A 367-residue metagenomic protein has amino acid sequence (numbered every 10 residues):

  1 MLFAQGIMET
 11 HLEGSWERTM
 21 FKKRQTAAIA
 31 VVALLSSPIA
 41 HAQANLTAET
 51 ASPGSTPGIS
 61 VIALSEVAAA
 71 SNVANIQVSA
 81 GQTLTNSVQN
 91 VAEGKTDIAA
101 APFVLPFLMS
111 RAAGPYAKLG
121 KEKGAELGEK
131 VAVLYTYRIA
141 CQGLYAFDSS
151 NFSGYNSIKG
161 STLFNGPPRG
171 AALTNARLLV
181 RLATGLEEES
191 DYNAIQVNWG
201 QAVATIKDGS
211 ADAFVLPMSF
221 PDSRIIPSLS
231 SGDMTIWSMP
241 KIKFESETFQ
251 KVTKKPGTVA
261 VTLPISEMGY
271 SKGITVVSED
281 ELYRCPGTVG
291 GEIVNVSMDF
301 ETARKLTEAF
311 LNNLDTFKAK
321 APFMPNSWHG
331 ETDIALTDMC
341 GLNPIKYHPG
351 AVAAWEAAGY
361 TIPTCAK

Functional and structural regions predicted by a protein language model:
L2-T19: Short, Lys/Arg-enriched N-terminal segments with co-localized hydrophobic residues within the first ~10-30 amino acids
T19-A28: Bacterial N-terminal signal peptides that target proteins for export
I29-S37: Bacterial N-terminal signal peptides
P38-A42: Sec/Tat signal peptide C-region and signal peptidase I cleavage site
Q43-Q77, A140-D208, S219-D222, K320 (+2 more regions): Bilobed "Venus flytrap"/periplasmic-binding protein-like clamshell domains and structurally analogous long
F103-V104, A112-P115, G120-K123, S150 (+1 more regions): Pocket-lining segment of extracytoplasmic ligand-binding domains
G154, K159-N165, R169-L178, P256-K305 (+1 more regions): Ligand-binding clefts/hinges and TM-proximal coupling segments of bilobed small-molecule sensing domains
M218-G232, I236-I242, T248-K251, V289 (+1 more regions): An extracytoplasmic/periplasmic, membrane-proximal ligand-sensing/linker region
